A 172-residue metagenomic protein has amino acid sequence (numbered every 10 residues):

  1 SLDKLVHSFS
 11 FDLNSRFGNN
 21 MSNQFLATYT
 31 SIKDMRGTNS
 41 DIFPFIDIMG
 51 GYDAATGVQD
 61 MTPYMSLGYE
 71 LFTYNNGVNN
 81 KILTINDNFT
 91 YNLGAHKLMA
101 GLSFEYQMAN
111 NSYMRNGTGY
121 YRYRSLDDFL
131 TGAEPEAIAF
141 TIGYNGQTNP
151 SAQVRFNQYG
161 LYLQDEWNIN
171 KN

Functional and structural regions predicted by a protein language model:
S1-Q164: Replace "related TpsB outer-membrane translocases also match" with "some related outer-membrane beta-barrels such as
H96, K171-N172: Loop/turn elements at helix/coil->beta-strand transitions in domains of secreted/extracellular proteins
W167: Extracellular/periplasmic metallocenter environments
